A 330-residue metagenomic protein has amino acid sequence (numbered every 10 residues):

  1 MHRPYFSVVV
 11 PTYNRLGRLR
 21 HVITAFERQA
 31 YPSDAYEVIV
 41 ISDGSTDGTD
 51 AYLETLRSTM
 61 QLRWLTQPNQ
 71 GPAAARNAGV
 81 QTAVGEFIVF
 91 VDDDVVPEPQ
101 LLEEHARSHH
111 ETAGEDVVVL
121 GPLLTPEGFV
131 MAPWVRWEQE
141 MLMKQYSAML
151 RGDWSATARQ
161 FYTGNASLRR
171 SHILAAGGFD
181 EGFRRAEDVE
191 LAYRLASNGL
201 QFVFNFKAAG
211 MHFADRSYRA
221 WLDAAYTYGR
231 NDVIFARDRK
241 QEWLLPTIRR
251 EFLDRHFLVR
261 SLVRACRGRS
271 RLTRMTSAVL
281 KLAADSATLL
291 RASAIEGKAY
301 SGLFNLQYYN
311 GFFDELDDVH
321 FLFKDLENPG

Functional and structural regions predicted by a protein language model:
M1-R28: N-proximal low-complexity "stem/linker" segments adjacent to membrane-targeting elements
A25, S33, S42-A51, D92-V96: A conserved acidic beta->alpha catalytic loop
Q67-A83: Glycine-rich, basic loop-to-helix element that forms the pyrophosphate-binding segment of sugar-nucleotide handling
I88: Short aromatic/hydrophobic "clamp" motif used to bind/position activated sugar donors
P99-V135, F213: Conserved donor NDP-sugar-binding/catalytic core segment of glycosyltransferases
A113, P122-L123, E138-A158: Short, flexible, basic/aromatic active-site loop/helix in glycosyltransferases
A148-S171, R184, E190: A recurrent flexible, glycine/aromatic-enriched loop bordering the glycosyltransferase active site that acts as
R230-N231, R237-Q241, R250-G330: Terminal low-complexity segments of carbohydrate-biosynthetic enzymes
